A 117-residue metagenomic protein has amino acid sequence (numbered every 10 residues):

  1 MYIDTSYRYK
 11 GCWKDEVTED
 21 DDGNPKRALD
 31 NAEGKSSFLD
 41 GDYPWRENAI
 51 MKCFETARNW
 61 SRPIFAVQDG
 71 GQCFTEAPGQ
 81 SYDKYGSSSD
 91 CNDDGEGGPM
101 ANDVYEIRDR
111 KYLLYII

Functional and structural regions predicted by a protein language model:
M1-I117: Peripheral, non-catalytic regulatory segments
